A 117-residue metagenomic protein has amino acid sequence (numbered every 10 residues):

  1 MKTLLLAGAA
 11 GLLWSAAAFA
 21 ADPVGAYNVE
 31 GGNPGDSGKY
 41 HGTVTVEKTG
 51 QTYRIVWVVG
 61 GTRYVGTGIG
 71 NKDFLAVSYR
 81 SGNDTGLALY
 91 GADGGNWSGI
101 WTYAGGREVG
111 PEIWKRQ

Functional and structural regions predicted by a protein language model:
M1-G8: Bacterial N-terminal signal peptides that target proteins for export
G11-L12: Repetitive helical segments and hydrophobic/amphipathic motifs
S15-A17: N-terminal signal peptide c-region/cleavage motif recognized by signal peptidases
A21-Q117: Central antiparallel beta-sheet cores of small beta-barrel/beta-sandwich binding domains
